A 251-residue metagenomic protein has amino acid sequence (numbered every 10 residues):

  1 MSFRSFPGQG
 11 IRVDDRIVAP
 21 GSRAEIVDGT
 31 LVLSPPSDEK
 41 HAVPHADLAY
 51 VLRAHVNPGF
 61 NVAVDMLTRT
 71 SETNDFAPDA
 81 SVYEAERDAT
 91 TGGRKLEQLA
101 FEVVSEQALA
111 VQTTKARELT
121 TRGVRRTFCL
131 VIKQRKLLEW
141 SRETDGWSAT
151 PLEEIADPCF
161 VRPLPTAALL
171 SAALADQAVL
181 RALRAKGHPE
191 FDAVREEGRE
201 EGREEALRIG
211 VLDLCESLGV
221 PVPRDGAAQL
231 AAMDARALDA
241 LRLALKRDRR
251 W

Functional and structural regions predicted by a protein language model:
M1-E201: Gly/Pro/Ser/Thr-rich low-complexity, intrinsically disordered segments predominantly at protein N-termini
D176-W251: Intrinsic-disorder/low-complexity detector
